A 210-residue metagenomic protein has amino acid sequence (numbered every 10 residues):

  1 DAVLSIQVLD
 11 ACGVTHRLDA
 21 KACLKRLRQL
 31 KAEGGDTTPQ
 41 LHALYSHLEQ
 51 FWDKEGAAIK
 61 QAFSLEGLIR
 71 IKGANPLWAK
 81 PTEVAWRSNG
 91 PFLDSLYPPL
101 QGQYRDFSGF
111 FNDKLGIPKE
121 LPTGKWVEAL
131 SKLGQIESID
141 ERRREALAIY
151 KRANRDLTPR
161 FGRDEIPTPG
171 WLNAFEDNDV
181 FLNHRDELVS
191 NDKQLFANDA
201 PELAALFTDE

Functional and structural regions predicted by a protein language model:
D1-E210: Long, intrinsically disordered, charge-dense linkers/tails
